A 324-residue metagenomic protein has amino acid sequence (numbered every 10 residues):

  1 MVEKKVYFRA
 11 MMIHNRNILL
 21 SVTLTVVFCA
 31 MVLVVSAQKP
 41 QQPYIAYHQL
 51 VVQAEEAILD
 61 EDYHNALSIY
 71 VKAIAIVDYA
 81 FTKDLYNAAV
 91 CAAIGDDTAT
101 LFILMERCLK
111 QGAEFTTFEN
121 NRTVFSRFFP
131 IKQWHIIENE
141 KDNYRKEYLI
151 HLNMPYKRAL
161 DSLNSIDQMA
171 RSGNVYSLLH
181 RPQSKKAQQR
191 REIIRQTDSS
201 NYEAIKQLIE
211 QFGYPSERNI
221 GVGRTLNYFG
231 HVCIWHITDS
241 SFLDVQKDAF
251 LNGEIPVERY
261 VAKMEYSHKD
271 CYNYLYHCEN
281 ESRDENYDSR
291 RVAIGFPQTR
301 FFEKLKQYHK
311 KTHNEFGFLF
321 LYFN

Functional and structural regions predicted by a protein language model:
M1-A46: Bacterial Sec-dependent N-terminal signal peptides
V32, Y214-R218, I255, R300: Intrinsically disordered or highly flexible coil/loop and linker segments, enriched in small and charged/polar residues
P40-H64, S68-T82, A93-L226, I234-I237 (+1 more regions): Preference for long, solvent-exposed alpha-helical segments and helix-linker "stalks"
N87, T116-T117, T123-V124, T225-H231 (+2 more regions): Surface-exposed aromatic
K206, K247, D288-R291: Non-transmembrane alpha-helical segments in soluble domains of secreted/periplasmic/extracellular proteins
I220-R224, S240-C278: Extended alpha-helical interaction scaffolds used for oligomerization/partner binding
V261-N324: A cross-kingdom marker for long, charged
